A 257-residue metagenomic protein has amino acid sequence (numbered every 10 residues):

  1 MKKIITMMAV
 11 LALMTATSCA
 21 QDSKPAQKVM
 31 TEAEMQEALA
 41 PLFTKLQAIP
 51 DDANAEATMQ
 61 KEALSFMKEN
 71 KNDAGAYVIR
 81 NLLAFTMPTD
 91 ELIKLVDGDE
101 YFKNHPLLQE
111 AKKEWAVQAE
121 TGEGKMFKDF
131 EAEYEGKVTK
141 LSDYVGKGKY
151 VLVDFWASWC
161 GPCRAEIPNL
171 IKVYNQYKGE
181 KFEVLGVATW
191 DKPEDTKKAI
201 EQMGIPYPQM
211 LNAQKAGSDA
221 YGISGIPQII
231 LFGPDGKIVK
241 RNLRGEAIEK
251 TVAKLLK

Functional and structural regions predicted by a protein language model:
M1-A26: Bacterial Sec-dependent N-terminal signal peptides
A20-Q109: Preference for long, solvent-exposed alpha-helical segments and helix-linker "stalks"
F85-E133, T139, Y144-G148, K198 (+1 more regions): N-proximal helix/coil linker or "cap" segments that precede and/or mark the start of modular domains
G148-V151, F155-W159, G225: Short pre-active-site segment immediately N-terminal to redox-active cysteine/selenocysteine motifs in thiol-based
L152-V153, V184, I229: Hydrophobic beta-strand anchors of alpha/beta hydrolase catalytic cores
F155-K172: Conserved redox-active cysteine motifs that mediate thiol-disulfide chemistry, especially di-cysteine Cys-X(1-2)-Cys
E180-D195, I205-K215: Thiol-based oxidoreductase modules, predominantly thioredoxin-like and allied folds used for disulfide exchange
A199-I205, L211-L256: Thiol/disulfide oxidoreductase modules built on the thioredoxin-like
